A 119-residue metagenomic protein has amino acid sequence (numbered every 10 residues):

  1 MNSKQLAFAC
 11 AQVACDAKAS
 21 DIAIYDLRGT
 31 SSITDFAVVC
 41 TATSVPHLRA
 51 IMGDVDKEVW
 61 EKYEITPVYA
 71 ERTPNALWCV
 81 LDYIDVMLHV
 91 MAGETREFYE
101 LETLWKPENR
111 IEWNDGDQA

Functional and structural regions predicted by a protein language model:
M1-R28, T43-G53, I65, A70-T73 (+2 more regions): Long, contiguous binding/interaction regions
G29-I33: Short, flexible turn/loop "capping" segments at secondary-structure junctions
V39-T41: Short hydrophobic/aromatic beta-strand micro-patches that form the beta-sheet surface supporting nucleotide- or nucleic
D56-K62: Short helix-loop-beta junction
